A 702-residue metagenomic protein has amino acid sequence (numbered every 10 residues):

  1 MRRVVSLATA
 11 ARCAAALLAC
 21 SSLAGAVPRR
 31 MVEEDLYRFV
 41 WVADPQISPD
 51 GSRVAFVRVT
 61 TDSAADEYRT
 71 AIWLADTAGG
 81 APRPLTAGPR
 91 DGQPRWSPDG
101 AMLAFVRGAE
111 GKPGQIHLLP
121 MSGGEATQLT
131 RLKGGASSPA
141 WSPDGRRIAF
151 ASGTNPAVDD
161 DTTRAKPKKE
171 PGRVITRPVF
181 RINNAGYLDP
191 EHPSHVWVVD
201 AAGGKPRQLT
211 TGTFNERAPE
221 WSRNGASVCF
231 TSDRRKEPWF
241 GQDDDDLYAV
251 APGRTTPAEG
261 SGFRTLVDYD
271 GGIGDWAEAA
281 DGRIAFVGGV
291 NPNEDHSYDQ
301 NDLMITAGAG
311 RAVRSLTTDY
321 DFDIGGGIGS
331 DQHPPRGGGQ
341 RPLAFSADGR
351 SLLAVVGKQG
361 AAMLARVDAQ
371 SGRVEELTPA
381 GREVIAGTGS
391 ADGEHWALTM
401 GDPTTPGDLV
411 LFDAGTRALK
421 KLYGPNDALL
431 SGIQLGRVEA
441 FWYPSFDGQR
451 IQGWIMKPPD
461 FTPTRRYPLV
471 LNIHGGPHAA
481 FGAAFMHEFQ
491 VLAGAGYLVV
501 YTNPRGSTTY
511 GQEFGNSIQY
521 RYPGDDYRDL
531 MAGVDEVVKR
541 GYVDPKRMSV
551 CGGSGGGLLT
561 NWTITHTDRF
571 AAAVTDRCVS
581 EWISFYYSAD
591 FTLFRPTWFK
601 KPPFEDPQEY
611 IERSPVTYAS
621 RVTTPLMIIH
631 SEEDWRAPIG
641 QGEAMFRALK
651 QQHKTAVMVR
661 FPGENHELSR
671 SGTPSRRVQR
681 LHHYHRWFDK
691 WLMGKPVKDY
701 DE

Functional and structural regions predicted by a protein language model:
F39, R58-A71, L85-G92, A104-H117 (+13 more regions): A flexible loop/linker signature enriched in serine peptidases of the S9 family
Q46, A149-S152, R173-T176, N183-H195 (+9 more regions): Non-catalytic accessory segments flanking enzyme active sites
P49-D50, P98-D99, P143-D144, R223-N224 (+3 more regions): Residue-level detector of Asp-centered blade-edge/turn motifs that repeat once per structural unit in beta-propeller
G51-V54, G100-L103, I148-A149, G225-C229 (+3 more regions): Hydrophobic beta-strand positions that form the internal "hydrophobic ladder" of WD40/Gbeta-like beta-propeller blades
D76-G80, P120-G124, D200-G204, A251-T255 (+3 more regions): Short loop/turn segments that connect beta-strands within beta-propeller blades
R235-K236, Y423-K546, G553, F585-T597: Cap/lid segment of the alpha/beta-hydrolase catalytic domain
G494, Y501-E702: Active-site-proximal cap/loop segments of hydrolase catalytic domains
